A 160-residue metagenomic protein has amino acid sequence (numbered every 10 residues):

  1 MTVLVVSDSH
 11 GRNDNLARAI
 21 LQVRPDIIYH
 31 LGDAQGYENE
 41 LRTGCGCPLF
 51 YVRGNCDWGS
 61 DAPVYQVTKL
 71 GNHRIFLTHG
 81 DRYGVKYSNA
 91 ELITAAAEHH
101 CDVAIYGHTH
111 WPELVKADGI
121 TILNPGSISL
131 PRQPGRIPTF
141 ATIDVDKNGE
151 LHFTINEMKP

Functional and structural regions predicted by a protein language model:
M1-C47, D57-V64, G135-T139, I143: N-terminal active-site segment of His-dependent metallophosphoesterases
T2, P48-F50, R74, T121 (+1 more regions): Conserved beta-strand segments of alpha/beta enzyme cores
V5-S7, I27-D33, F50-G54, L77-H79 (+2 more regions): Active-site neighborhood of phospho(di)ester-bond hydrolases with catalytic His/Asp-centered motifs
N15-R18, Q22, V64, G71 (+2 more regions): Binuclear metal-dependent phosphoesterase catalytic core
L41-F50, V115-S129: Short acidic, glycine/proline-enriched helix-loop-strand junctions
F50-H100: Helix-adjacent hinge/juxtasegments
R82-Y83, W111, Q133-P134: C-terminal structural segments of small proteins and small subunits
N89-I122: A mid-sequence interfacial segment
